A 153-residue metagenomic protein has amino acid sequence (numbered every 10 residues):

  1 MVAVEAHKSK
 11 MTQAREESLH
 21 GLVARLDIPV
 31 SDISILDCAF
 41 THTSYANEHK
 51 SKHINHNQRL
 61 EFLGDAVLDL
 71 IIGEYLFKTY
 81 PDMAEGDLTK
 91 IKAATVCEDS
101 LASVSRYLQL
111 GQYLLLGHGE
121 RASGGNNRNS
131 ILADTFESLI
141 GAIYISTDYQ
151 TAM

Functional and structural regions predicted by a protein language model:
V2-M153: RNase III-family endoribonuclease catalytic core
